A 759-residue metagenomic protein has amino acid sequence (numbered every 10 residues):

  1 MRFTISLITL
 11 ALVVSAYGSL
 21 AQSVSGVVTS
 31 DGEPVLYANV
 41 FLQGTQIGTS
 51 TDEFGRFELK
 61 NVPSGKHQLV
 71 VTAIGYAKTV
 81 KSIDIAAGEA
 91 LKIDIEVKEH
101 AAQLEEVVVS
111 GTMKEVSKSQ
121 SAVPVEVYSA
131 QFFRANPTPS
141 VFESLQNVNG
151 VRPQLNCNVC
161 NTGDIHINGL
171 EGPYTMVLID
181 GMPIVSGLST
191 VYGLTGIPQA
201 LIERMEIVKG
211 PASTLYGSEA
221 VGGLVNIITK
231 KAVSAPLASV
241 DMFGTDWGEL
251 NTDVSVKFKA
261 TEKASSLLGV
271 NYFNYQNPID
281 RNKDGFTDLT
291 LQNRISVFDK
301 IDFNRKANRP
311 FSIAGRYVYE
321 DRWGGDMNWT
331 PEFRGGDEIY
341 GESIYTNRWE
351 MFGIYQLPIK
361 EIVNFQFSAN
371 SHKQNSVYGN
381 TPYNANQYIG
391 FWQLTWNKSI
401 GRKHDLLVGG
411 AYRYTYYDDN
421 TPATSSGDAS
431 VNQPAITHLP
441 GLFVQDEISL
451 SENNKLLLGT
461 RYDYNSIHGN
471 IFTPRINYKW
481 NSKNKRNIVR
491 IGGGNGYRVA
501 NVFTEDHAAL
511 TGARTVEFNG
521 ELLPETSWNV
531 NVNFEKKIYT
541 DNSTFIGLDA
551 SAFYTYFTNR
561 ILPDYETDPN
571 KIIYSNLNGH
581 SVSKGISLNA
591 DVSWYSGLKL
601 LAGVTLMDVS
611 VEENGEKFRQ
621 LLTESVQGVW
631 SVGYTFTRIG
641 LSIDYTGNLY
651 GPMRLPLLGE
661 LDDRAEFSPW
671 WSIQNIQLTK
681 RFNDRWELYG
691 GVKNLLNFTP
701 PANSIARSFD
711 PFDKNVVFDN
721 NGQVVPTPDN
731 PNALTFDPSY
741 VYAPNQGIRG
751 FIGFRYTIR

Functional and structural regions predicted by a protein language model:
T29-E33, Y37-Q43, T72-Y76, A86 (+3 more regions): Short, acidic, small-residue-rich periplasmic hinge/interaction motif at the N-terminus of Gram-negative outer-membrane
E58-N61, H166, M182-K209, V297 (+1 more regions): Short acidic/polar hinge/loop motifs at secondary-structure boundaries that mediate gating or recognition
L91-E96, V141-S144, G163-H166, L178 (+4 more regions): N-terminal periplasmic accessory domains that precede and gate Gram-negative outer-membrane beta-barrel machines
S186-L188, L201-E203, T214-N226, K230-R281 (+2 more regions): Outer-membrane beta-barrel translocator/receptor signature
Y275-S296, D302-V363, A369-Y388: Flexible loop and strand-edge segments within Gram-negative outer membrane beta-barrel domains
I362-S376, N481-K483, R490, L523-N576 (+1 more regions): Membrane-embedded beta-barrel scaffold of Gram-negative outer-membrane proteins
S449-N453, G547-L548, F553-Y556, N576-L658: Gram-negative outer-membrane beta-barrel transporters
L600, L649-L657, K680-R759: C-terminal beta-signal and adjacent terminal beta-strands/loops of Gram-negative outer-membrane beta-barrel proteins
